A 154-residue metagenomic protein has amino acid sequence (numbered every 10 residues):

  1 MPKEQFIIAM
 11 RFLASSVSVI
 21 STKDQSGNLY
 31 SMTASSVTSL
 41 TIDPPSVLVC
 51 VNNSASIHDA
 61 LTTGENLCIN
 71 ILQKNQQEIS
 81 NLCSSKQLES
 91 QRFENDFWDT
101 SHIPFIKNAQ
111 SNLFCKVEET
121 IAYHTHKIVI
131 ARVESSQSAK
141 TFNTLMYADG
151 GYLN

Functional and structural regions predicted by a protein language model:
M1-N154: Basic, polyanion-binding surface patches
